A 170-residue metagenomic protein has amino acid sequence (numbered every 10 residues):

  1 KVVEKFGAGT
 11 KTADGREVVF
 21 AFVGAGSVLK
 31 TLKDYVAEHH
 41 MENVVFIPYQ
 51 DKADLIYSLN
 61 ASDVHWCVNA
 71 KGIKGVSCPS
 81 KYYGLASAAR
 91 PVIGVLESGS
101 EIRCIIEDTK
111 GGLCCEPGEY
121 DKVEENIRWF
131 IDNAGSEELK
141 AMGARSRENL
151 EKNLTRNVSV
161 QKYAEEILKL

Functional and structural regions predicted by a protein language model:
K1-A8: A conserved mid-protein helix/loop that constitutes part of the nucleotide-sugar donor-binding site
T10-G24, L29-D54: Nucleotide-activated donor-binding/catalytic signature segment of Leloir-type glycosyltransferases, i.e., the conserved
D51-Y57, H65-A86, P91-C104: Nucleotide-sugar-dependent
K52, Y120, L139, K152-V160: Amphipathic alpha-helical segment in the mid-to-C-terminal domain of diverse UDP/GDP-sugar glycosyltransferases
S62: An anion/phosphate-binding loop that grips the pyrophosphate of nucleotide cofactors and donors
E97-W129: Change "using UDP/GDP/dTDP sugars" to "using nucleotide sugars
R128-W129, N133, R156-L170: C-terminal alpha-helical cap of glycosyltransferases
E137-N153, E165: A short, well-ordered alpha-helix in the C-terminal region of glycosyltransferases
